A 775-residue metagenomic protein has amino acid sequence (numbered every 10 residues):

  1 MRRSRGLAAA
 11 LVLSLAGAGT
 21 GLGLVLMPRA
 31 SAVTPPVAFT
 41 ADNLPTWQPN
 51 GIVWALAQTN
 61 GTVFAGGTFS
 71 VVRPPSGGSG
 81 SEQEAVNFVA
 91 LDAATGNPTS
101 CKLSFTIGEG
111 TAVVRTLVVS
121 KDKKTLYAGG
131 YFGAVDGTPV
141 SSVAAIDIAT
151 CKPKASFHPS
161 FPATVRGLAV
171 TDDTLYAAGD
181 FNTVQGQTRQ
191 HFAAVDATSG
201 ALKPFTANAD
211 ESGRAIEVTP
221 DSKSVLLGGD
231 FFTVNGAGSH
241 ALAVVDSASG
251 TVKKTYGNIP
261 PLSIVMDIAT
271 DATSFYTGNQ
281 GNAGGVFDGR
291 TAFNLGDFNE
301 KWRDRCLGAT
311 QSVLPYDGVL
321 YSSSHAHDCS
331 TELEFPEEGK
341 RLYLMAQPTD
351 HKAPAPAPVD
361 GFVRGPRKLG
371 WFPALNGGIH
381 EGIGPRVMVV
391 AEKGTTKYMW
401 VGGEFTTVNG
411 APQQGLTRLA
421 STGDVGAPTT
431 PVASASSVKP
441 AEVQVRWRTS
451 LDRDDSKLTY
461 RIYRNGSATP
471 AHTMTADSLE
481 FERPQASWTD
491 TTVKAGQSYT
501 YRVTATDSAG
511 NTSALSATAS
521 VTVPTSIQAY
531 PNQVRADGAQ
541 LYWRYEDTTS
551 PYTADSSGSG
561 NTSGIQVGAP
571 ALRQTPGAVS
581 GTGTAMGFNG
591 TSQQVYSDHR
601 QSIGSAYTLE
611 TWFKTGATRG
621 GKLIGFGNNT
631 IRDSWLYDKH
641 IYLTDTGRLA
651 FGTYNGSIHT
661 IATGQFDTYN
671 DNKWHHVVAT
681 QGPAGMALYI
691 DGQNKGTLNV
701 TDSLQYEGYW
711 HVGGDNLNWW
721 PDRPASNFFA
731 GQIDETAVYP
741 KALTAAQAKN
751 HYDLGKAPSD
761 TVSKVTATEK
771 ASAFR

Functional and structural regions predicted by a protein language model:
R3-S14, G21-Q528, Q533-Q540, N589 (+7 more regions): Extracytoplasmic surface signature
V72-P74, T548-S556, M686, W720-P721: Short, solvent-exposed loop/turn elements at domain surfaces
S79-G80, Q540, T549-T553, T591-A650 (+3 more regions): Extracellular glycan-recognition modules
T449-D455, D507, D547-G560, G577 (+2 more regions): Extracellular acidic, Ser/Thr/Pro-rich low-complexity tracts
V521-T591, D633, K749-R775: Extracytoplasmic low-complexity segments
Q533-A539, D598-L609, S634, Q665-K673 (+2 more regions): Extracellular/lumenal carbohydrate-interaction signature centered on repeated Trp-anchored short motifs
F651-H676, R723: Short, aromatic/His-centered strand-loop micro-motif at the edge of beta-sheets
L698-Q732: Flexible glycan-contacting loops in extracellular carbohydrate-active proteins
